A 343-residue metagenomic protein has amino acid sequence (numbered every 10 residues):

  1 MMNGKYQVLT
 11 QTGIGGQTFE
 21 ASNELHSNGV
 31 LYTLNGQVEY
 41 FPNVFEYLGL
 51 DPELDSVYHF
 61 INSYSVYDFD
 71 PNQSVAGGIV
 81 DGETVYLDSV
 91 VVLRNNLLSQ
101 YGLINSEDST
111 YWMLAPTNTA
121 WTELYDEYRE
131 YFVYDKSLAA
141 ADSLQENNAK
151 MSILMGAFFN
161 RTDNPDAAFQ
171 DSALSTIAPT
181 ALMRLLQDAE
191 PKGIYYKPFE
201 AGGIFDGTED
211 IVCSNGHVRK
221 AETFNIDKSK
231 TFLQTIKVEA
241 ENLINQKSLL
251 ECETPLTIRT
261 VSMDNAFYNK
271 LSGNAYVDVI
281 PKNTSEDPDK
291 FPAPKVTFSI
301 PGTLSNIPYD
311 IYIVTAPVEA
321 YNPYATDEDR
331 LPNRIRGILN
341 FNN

Functional and structural regions predicted by a protein language model:
M1-N343: Mature, structured domains of secreted/extracytosolic soluble proteins
